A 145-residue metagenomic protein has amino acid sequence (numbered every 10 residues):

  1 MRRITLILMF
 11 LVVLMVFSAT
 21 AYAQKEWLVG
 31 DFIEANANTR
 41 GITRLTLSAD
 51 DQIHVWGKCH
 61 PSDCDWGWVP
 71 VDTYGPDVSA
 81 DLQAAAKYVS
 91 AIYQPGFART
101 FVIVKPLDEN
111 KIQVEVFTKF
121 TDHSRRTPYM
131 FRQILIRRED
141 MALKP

Functional and structural regions predicted by a protein language model:
M1-I4: Positively charged n-region of N-terminal signal peptides that target proteins for export
I7-V16: Bacterial N-terminal signal peptides
F17-A23: Sec/Tat signal peptide C-region and signal peptidase I cleavage site
A23-F32: Cleaved targeting-peptide boundary
E34-T100, D140: Central antiparallel beta-sheet cores of small beta-barrel/beta-sandwich binding domains
D72-G75, T118-P145: Edge beta-strand at a domain terminus
D108-N110: Residue-level recognition of beta-strand termini and adjacent short loop/turns
I112-V114: Cysteine-centric segments in proteins
